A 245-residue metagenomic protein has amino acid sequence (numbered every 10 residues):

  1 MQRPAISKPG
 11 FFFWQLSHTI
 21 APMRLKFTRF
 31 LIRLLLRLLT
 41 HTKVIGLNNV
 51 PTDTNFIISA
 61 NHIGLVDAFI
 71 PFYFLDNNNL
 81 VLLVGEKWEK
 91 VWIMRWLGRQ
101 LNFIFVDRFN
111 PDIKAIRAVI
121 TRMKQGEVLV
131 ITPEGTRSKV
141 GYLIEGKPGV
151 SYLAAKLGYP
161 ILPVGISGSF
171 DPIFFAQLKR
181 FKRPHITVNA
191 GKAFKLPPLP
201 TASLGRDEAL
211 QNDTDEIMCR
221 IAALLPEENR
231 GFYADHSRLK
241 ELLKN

Functional and structural regions predicted by a protein language model:
M1-F12: Positively charged N-terminal leader segments that act as targeting/secretion signals
G10, Q15-R24, K114-N245: Non-catalytic C-terminal accessory region of glycerolipid acyltransferases and related lyso-lipid remodeling enzymes
Q15-L39, K90-L101, F174-R183: Alpha-helical membrane-targeting segments
T28, R37, P51-N110: Catalytic core of membrane glycerolipid acyltransferases/transacylases, capturing the structured, soluble-facing
R37-I45, N110-I113, F170-P172: Short gly/ser/thr-rich secondary-structure transition/capping motifs
T42-V44, F103, V188: Generic structural signal for residues in well-ordered beta-strands
N48, E86, D107, G165 (+1 more regions): Residues at the C-termini of beta-strands that transition into short coil/loop
N48-P51, I120-T121: Short amphipathic alpha-helix with an adjacent loop that forms part of the alpha/beta core around
